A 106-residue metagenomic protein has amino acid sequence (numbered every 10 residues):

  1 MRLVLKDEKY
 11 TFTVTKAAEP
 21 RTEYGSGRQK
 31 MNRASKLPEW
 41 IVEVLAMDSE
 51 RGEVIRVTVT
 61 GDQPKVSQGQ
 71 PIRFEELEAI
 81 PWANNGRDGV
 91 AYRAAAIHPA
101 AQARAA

Functional and structural regions predicted by a protein language model:
M1-A106: OB-fold and OB-like single-stranded nucleic-acid-recognition modules and their adjacent interaction interfaces
